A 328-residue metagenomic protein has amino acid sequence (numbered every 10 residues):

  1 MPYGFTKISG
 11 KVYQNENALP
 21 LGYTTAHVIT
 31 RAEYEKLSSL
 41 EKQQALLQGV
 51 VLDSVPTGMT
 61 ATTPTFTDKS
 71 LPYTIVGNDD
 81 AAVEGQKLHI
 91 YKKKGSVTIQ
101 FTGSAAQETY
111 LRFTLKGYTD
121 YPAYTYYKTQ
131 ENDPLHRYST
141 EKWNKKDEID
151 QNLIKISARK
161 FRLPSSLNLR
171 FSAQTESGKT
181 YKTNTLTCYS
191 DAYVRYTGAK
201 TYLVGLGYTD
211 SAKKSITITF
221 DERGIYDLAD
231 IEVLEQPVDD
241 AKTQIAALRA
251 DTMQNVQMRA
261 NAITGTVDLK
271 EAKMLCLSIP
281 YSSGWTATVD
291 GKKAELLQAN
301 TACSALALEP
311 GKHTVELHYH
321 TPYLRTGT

Functional and structural regions predicted by a protein language model:
M1-T6: Periplasmic/luminal catalytic loop of GT-C fold multi-pass membrane glycosyltransferases that transfer sugars from
S9-D80, E222-T243: Catalytic cores of secreted or luminal carbohydrate-active enzymes
T65-T328: Active-site-proximal, structured, solvent-exposed surfaces of multi-pass membrane proteins that position macromolecular
